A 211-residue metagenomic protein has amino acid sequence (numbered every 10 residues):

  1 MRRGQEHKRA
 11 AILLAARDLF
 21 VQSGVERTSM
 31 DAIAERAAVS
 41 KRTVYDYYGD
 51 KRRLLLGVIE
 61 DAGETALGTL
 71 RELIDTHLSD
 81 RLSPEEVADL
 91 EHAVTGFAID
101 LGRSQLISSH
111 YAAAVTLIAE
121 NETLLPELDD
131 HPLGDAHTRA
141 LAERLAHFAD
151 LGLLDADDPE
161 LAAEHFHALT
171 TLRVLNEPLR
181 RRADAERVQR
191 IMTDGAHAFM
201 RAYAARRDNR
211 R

Functional and structural regions predicted by a protein language model:
M1-H7, A11, E72-R81, R207-R211: N-terminal intrinsically disordered/low-complexity leader segments
K8, K51, A62, A66 (+6 more regions): Hydrophobic/aromatic residues within well-ordered alpha-helical segments
A11, L19-D61: Helix-turn-helix
L13, L56, E91, T95 (+5 more regions): An amphipathic alpha-helix signature
G57, L70-S108, A163: Hydrophobic alpha-helical connector segments
T65-T69, L73, H77, S108 (+8 more regions): A short secondary-structure junction motif
H92, L106-L151, E160, R190: Amphipathic alpha-helical packing segments from all-alpha helical-bundle domains
D135, A149-G195, R210: Hydrophobic/aromatic-rich alpha-helical bundle segments in the mid-to-C-terminal region
